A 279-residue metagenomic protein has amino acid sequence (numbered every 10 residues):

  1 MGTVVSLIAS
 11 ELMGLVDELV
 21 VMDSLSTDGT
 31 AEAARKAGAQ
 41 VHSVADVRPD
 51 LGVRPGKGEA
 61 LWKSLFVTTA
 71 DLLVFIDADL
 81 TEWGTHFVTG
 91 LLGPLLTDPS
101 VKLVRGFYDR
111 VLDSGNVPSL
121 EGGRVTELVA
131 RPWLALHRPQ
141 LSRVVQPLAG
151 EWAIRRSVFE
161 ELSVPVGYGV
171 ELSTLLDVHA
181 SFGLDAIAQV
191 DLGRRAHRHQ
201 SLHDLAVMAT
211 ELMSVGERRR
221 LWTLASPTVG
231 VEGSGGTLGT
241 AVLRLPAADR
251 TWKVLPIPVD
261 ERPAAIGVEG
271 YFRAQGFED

Functional and structural regions predicted by a protein language model:
S6-V16: Short, acidic, metal-binding catalytic loop of nucleotide-sugar glycosyltransferases
D17, A31-E59: Conserved donor nucleotide-binding strand/loop of the catalytic core
D23-E32: A conserved acidic beta->alpha catalytic loop
S24, I76-D79: Active-site acidic Asp-centered loop
P49-V53, K57, L61, W83-R156: Acceptor/aglycone-binding surface of glycosyltransferases and processive sugar-polymer synthases
L73: Short aromatic/hydrophobic "clamp" motif used to bind/position activated sugar donors
P118-V215: Conserved catalytic loops of nucleotide-sugar-dependent glycosyltransferases that act on lipid-linked
Q200-D279: Terminal low-complexity segments of carbohydrate-biosynthetic enzymes
